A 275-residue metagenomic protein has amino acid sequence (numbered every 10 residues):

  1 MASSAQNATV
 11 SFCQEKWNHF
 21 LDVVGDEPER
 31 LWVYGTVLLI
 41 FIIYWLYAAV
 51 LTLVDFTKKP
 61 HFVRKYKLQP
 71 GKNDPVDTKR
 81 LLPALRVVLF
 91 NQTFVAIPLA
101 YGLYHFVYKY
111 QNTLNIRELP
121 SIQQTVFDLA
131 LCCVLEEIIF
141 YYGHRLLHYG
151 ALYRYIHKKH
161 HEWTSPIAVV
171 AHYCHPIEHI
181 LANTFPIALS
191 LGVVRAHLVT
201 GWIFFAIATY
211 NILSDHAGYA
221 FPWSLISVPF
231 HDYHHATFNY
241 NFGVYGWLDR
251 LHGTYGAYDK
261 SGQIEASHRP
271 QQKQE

Functional and structural regions predicted by a protein language model:
M1-D26, R30-Y34, L53-V63, K67-V76 (+1 more regions): Cytosolic/stromal cytosol-facing helical appendages immediately following the last transmembrane segment
A2-L38, F94-T125: Long, highly hydrophobic alpha-helical transmembrane signal-anchor segments
Y34-L38, L85, V126, A130 (+2 more regions): Hydrophobic alpha-helical transmembrane segments
L38-A48, L89-Y104, L131, A182-L189: Hydrophobic alpha-helical transmembrane segments of multi-pass integral membrane proteins
F41, D55-K109: N-terminal helical submodule of small eukaryotic multi-pass membrane proteins
V76-I97, R117-E137, A171-H172: Alpha-helical membrane-spanning segments of integral membrane proteins, especially the hydrophobic core of TM bundles
A96-K109, C133-R154: Transmembrane alpha-helix/helix-exit interface in multi-pass inner-membrane proteins
P120-Y141, R145, G201-S214: Membrane-embedded alpha-helical segments that form the functional core of polytopic membrane enzymes, especially those
